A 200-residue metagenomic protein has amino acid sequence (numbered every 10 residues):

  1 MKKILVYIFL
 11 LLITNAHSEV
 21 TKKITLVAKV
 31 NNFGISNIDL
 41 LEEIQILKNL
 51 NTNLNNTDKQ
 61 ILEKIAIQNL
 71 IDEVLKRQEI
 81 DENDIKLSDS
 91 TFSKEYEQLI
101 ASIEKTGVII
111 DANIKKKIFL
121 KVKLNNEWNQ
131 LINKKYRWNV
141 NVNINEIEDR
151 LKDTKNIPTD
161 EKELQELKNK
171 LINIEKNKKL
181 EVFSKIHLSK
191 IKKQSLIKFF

Functional and structural regions predicted by a protein language model:
I4-I13: Sec-dependent N-terminal signal peptides
A16-V20: Boundary at the C-terminal end of the N-terminal hydrophobic targeting segment
T21-T25, K29, N56-F200: Peptidyl-prolyl cis-trans isomerase
I24-N55: N-terminal targeting signals for Sec/Tat export/insertion, comprising classic cleavable signal peptides
